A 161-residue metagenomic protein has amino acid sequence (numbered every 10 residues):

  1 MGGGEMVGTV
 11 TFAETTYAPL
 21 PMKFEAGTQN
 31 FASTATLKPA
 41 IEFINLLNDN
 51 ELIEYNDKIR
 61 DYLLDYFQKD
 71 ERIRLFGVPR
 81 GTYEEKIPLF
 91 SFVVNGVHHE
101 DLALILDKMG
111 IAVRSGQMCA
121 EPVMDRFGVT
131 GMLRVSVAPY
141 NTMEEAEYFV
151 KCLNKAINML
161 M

Functional and structural regions predicted by a protein language model:
M1-M161: Pyridoxal 5′-phosphate
